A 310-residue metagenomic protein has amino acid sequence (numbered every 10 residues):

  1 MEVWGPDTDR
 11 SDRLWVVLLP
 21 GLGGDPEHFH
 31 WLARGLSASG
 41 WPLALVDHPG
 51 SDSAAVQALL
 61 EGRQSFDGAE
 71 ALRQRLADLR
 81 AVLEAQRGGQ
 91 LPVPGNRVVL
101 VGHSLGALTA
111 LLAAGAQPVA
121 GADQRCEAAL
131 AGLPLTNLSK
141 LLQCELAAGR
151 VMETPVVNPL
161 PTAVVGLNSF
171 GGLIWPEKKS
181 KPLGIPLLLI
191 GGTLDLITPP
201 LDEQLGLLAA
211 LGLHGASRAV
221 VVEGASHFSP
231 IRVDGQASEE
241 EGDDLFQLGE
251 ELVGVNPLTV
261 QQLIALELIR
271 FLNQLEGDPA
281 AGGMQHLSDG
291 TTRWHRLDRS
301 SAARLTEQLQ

Functional and structural regions predicted by a protein language model:
M1-D12: Short beta-strand-to-loop junctions in surface cap/lid or active-site-entrance loops
R10-R13, L18, L22-A55, L173 (+1 more regions): Short substrate-entry loop that stabilizes the transition state in hydrolases
Q64-P92, G121-N137, L142, R150: Alpha/beta-hydrolase active-site loop
G102-A110: Gly/Ala-rich beta-loop-alpha elbow adjacent to hydrolase catalytic centers
L183, L189-G191: Short beta-strand/loop motif that positions the catalytic acidic residue of the alpha/beta-hydrolase fold
P199-A209, D234: Short alpha-helix in the alpha/beta-hydrolase fold that links the catalytic acid
L211-V233: Catalytic histidine neighborhood in serine/cysteine hydrolases with alpha/beta-hydrolase-type architecture
A225-H227, V233-Q310: Alpha/beta-hydrolase-fold serine-hydrolase catalytic core, especially in secreted/extracellular enzymes
